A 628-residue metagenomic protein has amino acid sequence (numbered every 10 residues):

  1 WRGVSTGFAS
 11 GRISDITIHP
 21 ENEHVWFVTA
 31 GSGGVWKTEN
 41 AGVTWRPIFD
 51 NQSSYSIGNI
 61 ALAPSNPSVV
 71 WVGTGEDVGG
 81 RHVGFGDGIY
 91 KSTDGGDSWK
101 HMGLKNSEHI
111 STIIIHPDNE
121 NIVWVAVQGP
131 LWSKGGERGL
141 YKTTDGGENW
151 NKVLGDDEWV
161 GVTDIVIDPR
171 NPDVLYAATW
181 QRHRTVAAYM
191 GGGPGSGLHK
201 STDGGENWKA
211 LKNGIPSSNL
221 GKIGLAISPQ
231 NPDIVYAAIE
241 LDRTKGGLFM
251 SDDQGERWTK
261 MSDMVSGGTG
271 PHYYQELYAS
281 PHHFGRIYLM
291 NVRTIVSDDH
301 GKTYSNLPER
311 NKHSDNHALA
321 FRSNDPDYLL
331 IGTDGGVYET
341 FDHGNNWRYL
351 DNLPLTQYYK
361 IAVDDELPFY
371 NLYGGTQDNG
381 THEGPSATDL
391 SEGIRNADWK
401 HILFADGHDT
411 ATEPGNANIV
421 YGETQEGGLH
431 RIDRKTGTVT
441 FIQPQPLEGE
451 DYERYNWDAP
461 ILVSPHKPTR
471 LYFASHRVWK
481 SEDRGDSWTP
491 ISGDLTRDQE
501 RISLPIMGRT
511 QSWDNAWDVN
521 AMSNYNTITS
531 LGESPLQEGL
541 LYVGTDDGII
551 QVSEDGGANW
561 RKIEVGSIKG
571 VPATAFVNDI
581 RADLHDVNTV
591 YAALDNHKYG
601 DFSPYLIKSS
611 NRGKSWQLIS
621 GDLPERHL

Functional and structural regions predicted by a protein language model:
W1-L628: Beta-propeller blade termini and top-face loops
